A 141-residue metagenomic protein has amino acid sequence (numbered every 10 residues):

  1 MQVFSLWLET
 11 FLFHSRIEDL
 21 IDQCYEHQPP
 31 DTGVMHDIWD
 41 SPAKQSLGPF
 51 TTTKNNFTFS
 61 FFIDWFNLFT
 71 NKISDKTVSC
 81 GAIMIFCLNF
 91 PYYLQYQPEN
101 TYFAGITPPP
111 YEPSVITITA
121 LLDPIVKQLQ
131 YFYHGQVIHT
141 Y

Functional and structural regions predicted by a protein language model:
M1-Y141: Domain-level cores of phosphate- or acyl-group-handling catalytic modules
